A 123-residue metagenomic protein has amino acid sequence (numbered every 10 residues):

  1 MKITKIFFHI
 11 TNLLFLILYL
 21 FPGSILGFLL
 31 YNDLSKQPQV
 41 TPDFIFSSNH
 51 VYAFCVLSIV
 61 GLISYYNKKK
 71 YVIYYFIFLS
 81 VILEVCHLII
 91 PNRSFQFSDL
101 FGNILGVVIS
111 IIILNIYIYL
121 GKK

Functional and structural regions predicted by a protein language model:
M1-S98, I104, V108-K123: Bulky hydrophobic segments
